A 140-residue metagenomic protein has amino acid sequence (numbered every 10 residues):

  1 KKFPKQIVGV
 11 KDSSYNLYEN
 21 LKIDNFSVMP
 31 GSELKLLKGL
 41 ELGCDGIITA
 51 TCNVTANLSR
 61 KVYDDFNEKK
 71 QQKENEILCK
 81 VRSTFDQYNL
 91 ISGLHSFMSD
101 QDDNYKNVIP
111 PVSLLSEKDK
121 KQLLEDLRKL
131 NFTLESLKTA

Functional and structural regions predicted by a protein language model:
K1-Y88: Catalytic alpha/beta core domains of metabolic enzymes, predominantly
P4, F66-N67, R82, M98-Y105 (+2 more regions): Structural signal for hydrophobic packing residues in well-ordered secondary-structure cores of soluble enzyme domains
I7, L137-K138: Active-site beta->alpha loop and helix N-cap motifs at the rims of alpha/beta catalytic domains
K38, K61, G93-S96, Q122: Alpha-helical scaffold segments in soluble metabolic enzymes
L40-E41, I77-S113: Conserved short secondary-structure transition element at the edge of the structured enzyme core that lines
C52, P111, A140: Residue-level "edge-of-site" marker
T55, N67-E74, D102, S116-K120 (+1 more regions): Short, structured coil/loop segments at alpha-helix boundaries
N104-L137: Flexible C-terminal active-site loop/helix
